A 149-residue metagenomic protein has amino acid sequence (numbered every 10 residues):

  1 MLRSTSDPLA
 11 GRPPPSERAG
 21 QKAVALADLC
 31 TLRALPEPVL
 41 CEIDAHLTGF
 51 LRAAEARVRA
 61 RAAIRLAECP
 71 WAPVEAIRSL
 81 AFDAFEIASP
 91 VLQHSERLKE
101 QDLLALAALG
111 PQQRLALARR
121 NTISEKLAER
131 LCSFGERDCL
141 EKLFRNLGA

Functional and structural regions predicted by a protein language model:
M1-A149: Alpha-helical scaffold segments
